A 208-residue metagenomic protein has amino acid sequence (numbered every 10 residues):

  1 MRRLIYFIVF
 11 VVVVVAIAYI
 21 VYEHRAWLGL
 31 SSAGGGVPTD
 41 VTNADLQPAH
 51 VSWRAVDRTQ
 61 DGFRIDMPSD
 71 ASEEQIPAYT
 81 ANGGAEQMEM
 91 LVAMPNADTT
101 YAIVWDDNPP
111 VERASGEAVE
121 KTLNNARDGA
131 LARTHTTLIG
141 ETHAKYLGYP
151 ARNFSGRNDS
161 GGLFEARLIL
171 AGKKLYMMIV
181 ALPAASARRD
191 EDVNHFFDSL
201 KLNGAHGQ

Functional and structural regions predicted by a protein language model:
M1-L4: Positively charged n-region of N-terminal signal peptides that target proteins for export
Y6-Y19: Hydrophobic membrane-insertion alpha-helices, especially the h-region of bacterial N-terminal signal peptides
H24-W27, S31-Q87, K145, N194-Q208: N-terminal "mature-domain start" segment
D57, A78, N108-E117, S155 (+1 more regions): Second-shell loop/turn segments in exported
Q60-G62, N96-D98, D159-G161, K173: Glycine-centered tight beta-turn/hairpin loop motif at sheet-sheet or coil-to-beta transitions
D66-V92, N125-A171: Signature of long, low-cysteine stretches enriched in small and polar/charged residues
A71-E73, A118-T134, K174-Q208: Surface-exposed amphipathic alpha-helical segments
M90-K121: A short acidic-to-branched-hydrophobic micro-motif
